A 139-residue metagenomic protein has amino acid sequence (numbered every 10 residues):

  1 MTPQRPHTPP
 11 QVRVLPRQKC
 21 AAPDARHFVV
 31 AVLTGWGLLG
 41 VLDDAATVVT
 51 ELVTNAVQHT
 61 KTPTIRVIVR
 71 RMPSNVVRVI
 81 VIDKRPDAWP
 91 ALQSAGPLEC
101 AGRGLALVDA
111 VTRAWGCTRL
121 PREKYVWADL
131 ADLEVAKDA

Functional and structural regions predicted by a protein language model:
M1-V12, V57-A139: Conserved beta-strand-loop-beta-strand hairpin that lines the nucleotide-binding pocket of ATP/GTP-utilizing enzymes
V12-D24: STAS-typified acidic loop motif
R17, L33, G37-G40, V57 (+2 more regions): Short coil/turn residues that cap or connect secondary-structure elements
Q18-A21, V41, L52, K124: Generic hydrophobic secondary-structure packing signal
P23-T50, P97: Conserved short strand/loop->alpha-helix "switch" segment adjacent to the catalytic nucleotide/phosphoryl-transfer site
D44-T62: Histidine-centered phosphotransfer motif of kinases
